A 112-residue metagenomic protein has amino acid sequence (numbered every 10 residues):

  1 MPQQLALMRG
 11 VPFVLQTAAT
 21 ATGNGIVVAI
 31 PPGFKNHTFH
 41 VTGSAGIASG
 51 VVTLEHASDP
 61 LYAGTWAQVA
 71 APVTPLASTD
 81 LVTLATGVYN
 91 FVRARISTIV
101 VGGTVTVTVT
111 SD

Functional and structural regions predicted by a protein language model:
M1-L15, T106-D112: Short, intrinsically disordered N-terminal pre-domain segments
P2-L5, V28, P32-K35: Extracellular and organelle-lumenal recognition/adhesion modules and their flexible linkers in secreted
M8-V14, G25, N36-T38: Intrinsic-disorder/low-complexity, polar/charged segments enriched in Ser/Thr/Lys/Arg/Asp/Glu/Gln
V11-Q16, L61-A71: Surface-exposed loop/edge segments in extracytoplasmic proteins
L15-P32, S44-T53, P72-V82, V100-T104: Surface-exposed ligand/attachment interfaces on beta-rich extracellular proteins
F34-V41, A85-T104: Noncatalytic modules at the cell exterior or secretory-pathway interfaces, chiefly beta-strand-rich lectin/adhesion
T42, E55-A57, S97, T110: A generic structural motif
I47-A63, V107-T108: Short, surface-exposed beta-strand/strand-loop-strand elements in extracellular ectodomains
